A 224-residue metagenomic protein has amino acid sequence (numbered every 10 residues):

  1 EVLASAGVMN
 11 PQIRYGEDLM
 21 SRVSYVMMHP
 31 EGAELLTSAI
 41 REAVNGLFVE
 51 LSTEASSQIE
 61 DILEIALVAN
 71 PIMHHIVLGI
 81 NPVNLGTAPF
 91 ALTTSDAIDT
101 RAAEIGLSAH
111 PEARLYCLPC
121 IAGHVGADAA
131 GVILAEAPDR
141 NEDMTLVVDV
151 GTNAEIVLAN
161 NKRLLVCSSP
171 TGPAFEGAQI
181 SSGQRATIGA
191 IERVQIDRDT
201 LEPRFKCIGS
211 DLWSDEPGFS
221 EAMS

Functional and structural regions predicted by a protein language model:
V2-L78, N84-T87, Y116: N-terminal glycine/serine-rich phosphate-binding loop of ATP-dependent small-molecule kinases, especially carbohydrate
A4-D18, N84-A97, G131, A137-A222: Glycine-rich phosphate-binding loop of actin/hexokinase-like ATP-binding domains
S21-G32, A91-P119, S182-R193: Surface-exposed acidic, glycine/proline-enriched linker/cap segments that occur as 15-30-residue helix-coil
M28, G32-A43, I121-V125, D215-M223: Catalytic cores of large soluble enzymes that bind and process phosphate-bearing ligands
N45, V49, A130-L134, S224: Predominant activation on well-ordered alpha-helical scaffold segments within soluble catalytic domains
D61-L63, V125, V150-T152: Short, basic and Ser/Thr-rich N-terminal targeting/leader segments
V68, G126, V147-D149: Alpha-helical architecture
P111-T145: Conserved phosphate-binding catalytic cores of ATP/NTP-utilizing and phosphoryl-transfer enzymes
